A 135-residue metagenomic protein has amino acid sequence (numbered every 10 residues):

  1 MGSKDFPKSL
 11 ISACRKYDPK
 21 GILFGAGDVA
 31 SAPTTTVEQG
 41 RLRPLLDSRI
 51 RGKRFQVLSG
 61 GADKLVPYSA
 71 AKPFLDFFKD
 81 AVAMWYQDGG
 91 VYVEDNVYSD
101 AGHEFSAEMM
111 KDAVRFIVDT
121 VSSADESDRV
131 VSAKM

Functional and structural regions predicted by a protein language model:
G2-G89, D100-A107, I117, D125: The feature captures the conserved acid-bearing segment of alpha/beta-hydrolase catalytic domains
E94-V97: General small-molecule cofactor/ligand-binding pocket signal
S106-M135: Catalytic active-site module of serine/aspartate enzymes centered on a nucleophile-bearing elbow/loop
